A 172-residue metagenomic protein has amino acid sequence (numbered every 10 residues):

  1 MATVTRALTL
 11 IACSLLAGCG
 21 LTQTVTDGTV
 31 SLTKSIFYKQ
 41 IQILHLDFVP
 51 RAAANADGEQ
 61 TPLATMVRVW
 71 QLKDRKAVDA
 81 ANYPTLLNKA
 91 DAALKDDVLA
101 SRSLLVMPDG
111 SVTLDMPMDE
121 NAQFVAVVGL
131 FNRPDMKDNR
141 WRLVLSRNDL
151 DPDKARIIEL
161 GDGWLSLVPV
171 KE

Functional and structural regions predicted by a protein language model:
L15-G18: C-terminal motif of bacterial Sec signal peptides marking the signal peptidase cleavage site
G20-Q23: Bacterial signal peptide processing site
D27, R140-E172: Glycine-rich, aromatic-bearing surface loops/beta-hairpins
G28-V49: Post-signal peptide N-terminal segment of mature Sec-exported envelope proteins
L46-G58: Short amphipathic, basic-aromatic surface patches that mediate peripheral association with negatively charged
E59-R68: Short coil-to-beta strand junction motifs in C2/discoidin
D109-M118: Exposed aromatic-hydrophobic patches
A122-R133: A short, solvent-exposed beta-strand micro-motif common in secreted/extracellular proteins
